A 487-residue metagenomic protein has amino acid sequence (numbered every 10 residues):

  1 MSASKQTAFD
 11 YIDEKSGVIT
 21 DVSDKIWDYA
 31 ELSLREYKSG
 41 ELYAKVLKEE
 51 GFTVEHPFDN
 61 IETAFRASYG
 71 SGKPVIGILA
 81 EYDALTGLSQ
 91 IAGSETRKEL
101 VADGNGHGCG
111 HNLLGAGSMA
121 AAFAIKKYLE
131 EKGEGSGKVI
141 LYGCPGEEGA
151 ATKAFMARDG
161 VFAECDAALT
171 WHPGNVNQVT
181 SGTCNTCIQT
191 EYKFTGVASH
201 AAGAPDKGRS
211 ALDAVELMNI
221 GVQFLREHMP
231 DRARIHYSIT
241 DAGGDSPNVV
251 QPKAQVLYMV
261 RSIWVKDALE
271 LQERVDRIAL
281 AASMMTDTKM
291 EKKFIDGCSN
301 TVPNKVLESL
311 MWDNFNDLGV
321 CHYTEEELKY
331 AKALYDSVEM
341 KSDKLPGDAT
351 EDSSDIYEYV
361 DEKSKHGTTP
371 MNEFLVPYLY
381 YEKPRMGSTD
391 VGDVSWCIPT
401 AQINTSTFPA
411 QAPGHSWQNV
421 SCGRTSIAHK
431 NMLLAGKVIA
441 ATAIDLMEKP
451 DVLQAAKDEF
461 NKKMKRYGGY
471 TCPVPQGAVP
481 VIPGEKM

Functional and structural regions predicted by a protein language model:
S2-H107, N112-V139: Acidic/His- and Gly-rich active-site-bordering loop/insert found across diverse amide/peptide-bond hydrolases
S4, K15-V22, R35-V46, P74 (+20 more regions): General structural feature for long, well-ordered alpha-helical segments within catalytic domains of soluble enzymes
I26, A67, I78, H111 (+8 more regions): Divalent metal-coordination and catalytic microenvironments
E31-L32, Y142-G146, I295-N300: Conserved short loop/turn motifs at secondary-structure junctions
E49-G51, E130-E134, V161, M229-P230 (+2 more regions): Short helix-capping segments at alpha-helix termini
T63, L85-G87, T96-G106, N112-L113 (+3 more regions): Histidine/acidic-residue-rich, glycine-tolerant segments that coordinate divalent metal ions
A92-G108, T195-S199, F374-P377, S416-T425: Glycine/charged-rich beta-loop-alpha catalytic/anionic-binding loops adjacent to active sites
E216-M487: Metal-dependent amide/peptide-bond hydrolase catalytic core, centered on the "pita-bread" metallohydrolase fold
